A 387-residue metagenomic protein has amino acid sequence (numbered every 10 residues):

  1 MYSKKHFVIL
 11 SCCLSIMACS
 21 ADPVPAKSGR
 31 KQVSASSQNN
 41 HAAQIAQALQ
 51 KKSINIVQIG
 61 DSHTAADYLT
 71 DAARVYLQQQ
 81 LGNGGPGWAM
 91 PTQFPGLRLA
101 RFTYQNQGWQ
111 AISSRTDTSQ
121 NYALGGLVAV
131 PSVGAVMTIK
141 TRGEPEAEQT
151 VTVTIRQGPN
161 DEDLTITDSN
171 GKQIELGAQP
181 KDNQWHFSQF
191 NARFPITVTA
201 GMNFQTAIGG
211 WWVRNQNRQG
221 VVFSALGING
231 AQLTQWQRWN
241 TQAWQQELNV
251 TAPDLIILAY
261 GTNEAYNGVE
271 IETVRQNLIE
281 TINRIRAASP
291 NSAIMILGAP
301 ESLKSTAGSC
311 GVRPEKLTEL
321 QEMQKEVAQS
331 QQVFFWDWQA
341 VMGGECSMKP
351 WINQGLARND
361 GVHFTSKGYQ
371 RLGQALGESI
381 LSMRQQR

Functional and structural regions predicted by a protein language model:
M1-V8: Bacterial N-terminal signal peptides that target proteins for export
M17-A18: C-terminal motif of bacterial Sec signal peptides marking the signal peptidase cleavage site
K27-Q58, A111-G134: Membrane/wall-proximal cationic-aromatic binding patches
S34-A48, W236-L248, Q276-R284: Alpha-helical scaffolding within the catalytic cores of extracellular/periplasmic polymer-degrading hydrolases
I59-H63, A225-G230, L258-N263, L297-E301 (+1 more regions): Active-site-proximal beta-strand/loop segments in catalytic clefts of secreted hydrolases
A65-Q276, H363: Conserved SGNH/GDSL esterase-like catalytic core that processes O-acyl groups on lipids and polysaccharides
A225, A252-G261, L278-R286, A293-S302 (+1 more regions): Conserved, well-ordered alpha-helix/loop/beta-strand core segments that scaffold catalytic motifs
T241, E301-R387: Catalytic His-Asp segment of secreted/periplasmic serine-dependent ester chemistry enzymes
